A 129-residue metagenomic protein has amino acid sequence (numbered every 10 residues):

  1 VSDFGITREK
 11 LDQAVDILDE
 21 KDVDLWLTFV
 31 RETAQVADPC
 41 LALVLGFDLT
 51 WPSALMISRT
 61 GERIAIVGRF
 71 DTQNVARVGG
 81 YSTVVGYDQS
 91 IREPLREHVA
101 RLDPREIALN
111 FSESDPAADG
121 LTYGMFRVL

Functional and structural regions predicted by a protein language model:
V1-E97: N-terminal accessory/capping or targeting/presequence segment of soluble
S90-L129: Non-catalytic accessory segments adjacent to catalytic cores
